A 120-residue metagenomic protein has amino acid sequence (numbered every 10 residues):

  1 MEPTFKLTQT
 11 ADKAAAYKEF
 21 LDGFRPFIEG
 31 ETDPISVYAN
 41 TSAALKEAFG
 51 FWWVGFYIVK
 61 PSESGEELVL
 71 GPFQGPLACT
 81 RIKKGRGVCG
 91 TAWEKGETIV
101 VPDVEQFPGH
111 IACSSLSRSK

Functional and structural regions predicted by a protein language model:
M1-P72: Intrinsically disordered, low-complexity terminal regulatory regions
E31, K83-G85, F107: Intrinsically disordered, low-complexity segments enriched in small/polar residues
A43, Q106-P108: Short, solvent-exposed loop/turn elements at beta->coil junctions and helix N-caps that rim active or binding pockets
E47, P61, R81-K83, T91-W93 (+1 more regions): Short, charge-rich binding segments
E67-I99: Acidic/proline- and glycine-rich, intrinsically disordered low-complexity segments that serve as regulatory linkers
V101-E105: Long, charge-patterned amphipathic alpha-helical coiled-coil/hairpin "stalk" segments used as oligomerization
G109-K120: Helix-to-coil/beta transition segments that act as allosteric "coupling" elements at the rims of sensory or catalytic
